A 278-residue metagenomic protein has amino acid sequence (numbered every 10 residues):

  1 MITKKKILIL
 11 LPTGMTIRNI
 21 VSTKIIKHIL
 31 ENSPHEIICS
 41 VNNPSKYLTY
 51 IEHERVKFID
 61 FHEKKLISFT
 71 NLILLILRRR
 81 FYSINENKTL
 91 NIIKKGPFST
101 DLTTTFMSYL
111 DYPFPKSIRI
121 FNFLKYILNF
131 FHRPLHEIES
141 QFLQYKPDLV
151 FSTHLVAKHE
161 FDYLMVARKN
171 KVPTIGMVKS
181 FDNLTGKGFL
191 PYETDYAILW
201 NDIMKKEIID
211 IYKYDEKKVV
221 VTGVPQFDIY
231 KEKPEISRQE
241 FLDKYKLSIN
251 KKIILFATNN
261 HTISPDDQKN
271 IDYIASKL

Functional and structural regions predicted by a protein language model:
I2-N19, N42-N43, F61-K64, F256: Nucleotide-activated donor-dependent transferases that construct or modify glycoconjugates
L8, N91-I92, E139-K158: Short N-terminal targeting/anchoring amphipathic segment
L10-T23, F81, S152, I263-P265: A short, glycine/small-residue-rich beta-strand->loop->alpha-helix junction that serves as a flexible
I17-R18, P44-Y50, M204-I208: Short, charged/polar "capping" segments at the starts of alpha-helices and the immediately preceding loops
V21-S22, I26-K27, F227-L278: Conserved catalytic-core segment of nucleotide-activated headgroup transferases in glycan assembly
K27, S140-L149, E160-T174: Glycosyltransferases and closely related glycan-assembly transferases that use nucleotide-activated donors
I38-I138: Conserved N-terminal ligand/cofactor-binding loop architecture of enzyme catalytic domains
K125-N129, R133-H136, T153, M165-R238: Active-site-proximal region of nucleotide-activated glycan assembly enzymes, centered on histidine/acidic-rich loops
